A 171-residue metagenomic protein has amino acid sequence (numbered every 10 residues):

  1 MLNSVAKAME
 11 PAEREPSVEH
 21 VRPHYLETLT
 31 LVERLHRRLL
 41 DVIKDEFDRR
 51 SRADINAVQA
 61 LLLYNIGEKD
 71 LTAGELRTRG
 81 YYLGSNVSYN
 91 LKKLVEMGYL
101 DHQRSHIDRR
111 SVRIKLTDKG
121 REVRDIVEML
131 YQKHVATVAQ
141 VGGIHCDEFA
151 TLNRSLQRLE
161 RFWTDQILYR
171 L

Functional and structural regions predicted by a protein language model:
M1-A53: N-terminal leader segment of winged-helix/HTH proteins
M1-V21, I144-L171: C-terminal regulatory/oligomerization modules of transcriptional regulators
A6, R14, K92-T151: Charged, amphipathic alpha-helical coiled-coil/dimerization segments
H24, V58-Q59, K119, E148: N-terminal positioning helix adjacent to the helix-turn-helix/winged-helix DNA-binding module
Y25-D48, V123-H145, F149-W163: Hydrophobic alpha-helical core bundles mediating ligand binding, dimerization, or RNAP-core interactions
V42-N86: N-terminal helix-turn-helix DNA-binding core of bacterial DNA-binding proteins
Y89: DNA-binding alpha-helical recognition surfaces that contact promoter or target DNA
